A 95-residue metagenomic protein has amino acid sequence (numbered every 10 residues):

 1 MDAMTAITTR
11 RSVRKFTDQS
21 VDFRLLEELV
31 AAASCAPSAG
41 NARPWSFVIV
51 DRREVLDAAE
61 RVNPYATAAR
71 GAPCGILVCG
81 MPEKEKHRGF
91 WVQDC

Functional and structural regions predicted by a protein language model:
M1-C95: Acidic, surface-exposed loops and disordered segments
